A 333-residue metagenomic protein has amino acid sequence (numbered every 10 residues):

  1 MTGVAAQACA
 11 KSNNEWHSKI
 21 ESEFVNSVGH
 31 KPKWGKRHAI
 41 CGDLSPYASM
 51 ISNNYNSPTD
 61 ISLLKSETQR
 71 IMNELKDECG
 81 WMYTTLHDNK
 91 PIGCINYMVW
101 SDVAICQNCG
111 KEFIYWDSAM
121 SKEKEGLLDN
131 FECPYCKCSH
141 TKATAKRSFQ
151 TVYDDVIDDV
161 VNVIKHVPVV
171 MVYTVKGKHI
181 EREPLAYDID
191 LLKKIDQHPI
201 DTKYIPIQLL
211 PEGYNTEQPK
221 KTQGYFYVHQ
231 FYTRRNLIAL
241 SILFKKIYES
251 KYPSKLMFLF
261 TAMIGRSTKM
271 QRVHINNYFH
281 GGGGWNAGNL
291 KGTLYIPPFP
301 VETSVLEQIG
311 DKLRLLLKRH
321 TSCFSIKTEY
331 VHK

Functional and structural regions predicted by a protein language model:
M1-T2: Walker A/P-loop
A5-K333: Nucleic-acid modification enzymes, centered on SAM-dependent nucleic-acid methyltransferases
